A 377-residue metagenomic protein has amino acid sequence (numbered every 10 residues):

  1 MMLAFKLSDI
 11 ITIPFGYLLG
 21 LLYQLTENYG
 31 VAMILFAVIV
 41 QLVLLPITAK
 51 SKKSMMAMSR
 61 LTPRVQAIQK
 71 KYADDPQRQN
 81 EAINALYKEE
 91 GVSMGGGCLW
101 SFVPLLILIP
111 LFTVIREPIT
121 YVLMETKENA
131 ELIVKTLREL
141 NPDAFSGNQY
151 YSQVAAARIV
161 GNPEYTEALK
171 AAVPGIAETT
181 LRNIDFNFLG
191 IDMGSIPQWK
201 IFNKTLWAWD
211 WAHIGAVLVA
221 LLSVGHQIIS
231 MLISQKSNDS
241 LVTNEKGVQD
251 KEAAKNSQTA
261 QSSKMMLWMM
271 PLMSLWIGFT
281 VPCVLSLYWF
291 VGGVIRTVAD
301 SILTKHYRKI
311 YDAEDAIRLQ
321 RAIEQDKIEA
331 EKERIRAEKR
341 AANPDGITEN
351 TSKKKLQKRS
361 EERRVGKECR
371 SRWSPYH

Functional and structural regions predicted by a protein language model:
M1-Q24, T179, N187-L189, M193 (+1 more regions): Short, strongly hydrophobic alpha-helical membrane anchors
G16-P46, W199-L222: Hydrophobic alpha-helical transmembrane segments
V40-T120, G225-L275, S301-T304: Membrane-interface amphipathic helices and adjacent TM-edge segments
K70-D75, E252-S262, I317-K339: Cytosolic juxtamembrane regulatory segments of multi-pass membrane proteins
T120-G194: Low-complexity, proline/glycine-enriched hydrophobic segments characteristic of transmembrane helices
S234, V281-D312: Membrane-helix cytosolic exit motif
E362-C369, H377: Conserved small/polar residues in nucleotide/adenosyl-binding loops
